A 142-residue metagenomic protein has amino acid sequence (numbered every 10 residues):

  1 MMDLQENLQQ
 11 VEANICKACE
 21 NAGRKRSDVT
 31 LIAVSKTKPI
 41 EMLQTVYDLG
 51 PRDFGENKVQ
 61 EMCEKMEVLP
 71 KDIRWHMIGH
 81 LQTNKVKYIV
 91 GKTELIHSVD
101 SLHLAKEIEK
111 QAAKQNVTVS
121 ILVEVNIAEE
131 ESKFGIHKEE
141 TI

Functional and structural regions predicted by a protein language model:
M1-I142: Conserved alpha/beta-domain cores
